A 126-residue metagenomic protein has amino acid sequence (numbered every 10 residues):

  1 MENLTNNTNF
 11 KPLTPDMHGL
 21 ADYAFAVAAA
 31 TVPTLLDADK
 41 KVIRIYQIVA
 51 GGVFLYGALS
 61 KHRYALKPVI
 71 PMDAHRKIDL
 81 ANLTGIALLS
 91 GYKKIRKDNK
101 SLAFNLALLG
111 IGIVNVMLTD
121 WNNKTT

Functional and structural regions predicted by a protein language model:
M1-T126: Short amphipathic, positively biased membrane-proximal segments that drive organelle/inner-membrane targeting
